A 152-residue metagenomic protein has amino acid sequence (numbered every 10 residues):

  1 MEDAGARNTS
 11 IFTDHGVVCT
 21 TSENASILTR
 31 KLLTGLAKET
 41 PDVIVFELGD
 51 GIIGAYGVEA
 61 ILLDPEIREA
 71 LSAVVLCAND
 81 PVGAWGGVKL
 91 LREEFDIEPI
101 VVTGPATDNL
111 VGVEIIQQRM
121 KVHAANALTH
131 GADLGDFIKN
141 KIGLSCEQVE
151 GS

Functional and structural regions predicted by a protein language model:
M1-E66, P81-L90, T107-Q117, K121-E150: ATP-dependent carboxylate-amine ligase catalytic core
A6, E69-L71, P99: A broad structural signal for short, well-ordered beta-strand segments within beta-sheet-rich domains
E39-D42, L71, I97: Short, high-confidence coil segments that cap the C-terminus of an alpha-helix and link into the following beta-strand
A73-A78, I100-T107: Short internal beta-strands
L91-V101: Short, glycine-/small-residue-rich phosphate/pyrophosphate-handling segment
